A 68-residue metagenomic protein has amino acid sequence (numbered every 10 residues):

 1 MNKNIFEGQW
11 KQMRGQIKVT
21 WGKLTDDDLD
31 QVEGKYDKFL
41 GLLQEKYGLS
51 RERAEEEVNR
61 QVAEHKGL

Functional and structural regions predicted by a protein language model:
M1-L68: Intrinsically disordered, low-complexity, hydrophilic segments
